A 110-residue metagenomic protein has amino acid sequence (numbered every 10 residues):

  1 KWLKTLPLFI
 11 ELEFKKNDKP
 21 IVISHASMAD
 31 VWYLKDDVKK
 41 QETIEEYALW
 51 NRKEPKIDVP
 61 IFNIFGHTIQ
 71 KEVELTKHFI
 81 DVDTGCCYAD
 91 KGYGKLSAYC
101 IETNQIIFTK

Functional and structural regions predicted by a protein language model:
K1-D81, G85-G94, I101, Q105-K110: Acidic, His/Gly-enriched loop-helix segments that form or flank divalent-metal centers in metallo-dependent hydrolases
